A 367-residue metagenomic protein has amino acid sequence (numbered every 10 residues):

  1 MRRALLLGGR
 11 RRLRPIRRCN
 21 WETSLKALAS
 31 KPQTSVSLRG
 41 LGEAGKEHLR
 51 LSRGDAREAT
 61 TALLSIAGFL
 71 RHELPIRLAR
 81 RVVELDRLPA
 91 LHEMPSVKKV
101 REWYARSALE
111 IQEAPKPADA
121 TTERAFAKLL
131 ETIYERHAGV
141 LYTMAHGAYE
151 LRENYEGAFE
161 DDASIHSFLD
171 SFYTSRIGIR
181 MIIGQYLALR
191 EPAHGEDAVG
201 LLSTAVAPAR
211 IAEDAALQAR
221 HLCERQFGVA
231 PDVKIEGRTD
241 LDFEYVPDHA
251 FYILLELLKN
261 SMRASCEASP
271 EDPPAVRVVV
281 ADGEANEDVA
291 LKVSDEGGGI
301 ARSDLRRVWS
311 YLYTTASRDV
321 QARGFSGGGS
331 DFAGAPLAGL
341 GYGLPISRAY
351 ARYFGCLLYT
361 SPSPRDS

Functional and structural regions predicted by a protein language model:
L13, C19-D232, P247-F251: Signal-transmission coiled-coils
P247-D272, A349-Y350: Conserved ATP-binding N-box helix of the HATPase_c
P273-E287: Short beta-strand/loop element within the Bergerat-fold HATPase_c
D295: Acidic ATP/Mg2+-coordinating residue in the GHKL
I300-S330: Short conserved segment of the HATPase_c
I346-G355: Conserved glycine-/histidine-rich ATP-lid loop and adjacent helix of the Bergerat-fold HATPase_c
Y359-D366: Conserved small/polar residues in nucleotide/adenosyl-binding loops
